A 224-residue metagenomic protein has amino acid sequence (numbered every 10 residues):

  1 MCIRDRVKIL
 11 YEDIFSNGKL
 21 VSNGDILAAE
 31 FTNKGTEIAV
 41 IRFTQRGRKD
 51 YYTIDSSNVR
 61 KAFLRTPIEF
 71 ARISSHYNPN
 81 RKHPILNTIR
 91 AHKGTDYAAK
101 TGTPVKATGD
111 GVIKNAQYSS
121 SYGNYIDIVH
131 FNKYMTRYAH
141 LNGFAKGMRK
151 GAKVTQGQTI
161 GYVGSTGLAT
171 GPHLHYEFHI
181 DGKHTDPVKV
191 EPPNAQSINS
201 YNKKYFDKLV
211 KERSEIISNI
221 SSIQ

Functional and structural regions predicted by a protein language model:
R4-R72, H76-Y77, Y201, Y205-L209: Non-catalytic extracellular/periplasmic "stalk" and linker regions immediately N-terminal to catalytic or recognition
N58-E212: Catalytic cores of peptidoglycan-degrading enzymes
K208-Q224: C-terminal recognition in membrane/secretory proteostasis and scaffolding
